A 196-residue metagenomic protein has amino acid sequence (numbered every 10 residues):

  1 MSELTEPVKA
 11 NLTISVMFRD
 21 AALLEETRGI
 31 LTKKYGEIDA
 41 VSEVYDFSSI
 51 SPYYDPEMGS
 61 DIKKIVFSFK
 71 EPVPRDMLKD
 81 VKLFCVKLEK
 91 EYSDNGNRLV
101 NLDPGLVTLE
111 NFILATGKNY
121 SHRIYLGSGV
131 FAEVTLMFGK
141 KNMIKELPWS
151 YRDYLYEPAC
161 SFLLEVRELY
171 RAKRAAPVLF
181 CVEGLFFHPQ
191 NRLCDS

Functional and structural regions predicted by a protein language model:
S2-I30, K34: N-terminal beta1-alpha1 ligand-phosphate binding loop
S2-S15, Y45-S51, D76-E89, S93-N97 (+2 more regions): Long, contiguous binding/interaction regions
A22-K34, A40, E57, A175-F180: UBC/E2-like fold recognition across ubiquitin and ubiquitin-like conjugation systems, capturing catalytically active
L31-K79: Short, surface-exposed acidic-centric catalytic microdomains
